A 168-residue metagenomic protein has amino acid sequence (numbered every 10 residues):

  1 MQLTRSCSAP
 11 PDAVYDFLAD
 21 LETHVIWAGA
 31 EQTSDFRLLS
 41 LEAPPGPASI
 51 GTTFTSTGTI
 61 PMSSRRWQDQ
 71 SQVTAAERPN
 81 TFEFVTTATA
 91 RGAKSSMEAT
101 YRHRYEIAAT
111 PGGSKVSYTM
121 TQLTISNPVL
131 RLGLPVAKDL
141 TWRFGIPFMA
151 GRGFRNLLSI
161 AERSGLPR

Functional and structural regions predicted by a protein language model:
M1-I50: Hydrophobic ligand-binding cavity/cleft-lining segments
M1-T4, P11-D12, T53, Q68 (+3 more regions): Intrinsic-disorder/low-complexity, polar/charged segments enriched in Ser/Thr/Lys/Arg/Asp/Glu/Gln
L3-R5, S40, Q68-A75, T100-A109 (+1 more regions): Hydrophobic/aromatic beta-strand elements that line small-molecule binding cavities or substrate pockets in beta-rich
V14-L18, H24, F54, V73 (+3 more regions): Hydrophobic pocket/interface hotspot
G29-Q32, L134, E162: A generic structural signal for secondary-structure junctions that act as hinges or helix/strand caps at the edges
R37-S96, G151-R168: Glycine-rich portal/gate segments that line the openings of hydrophobic small-molecule binding cavities
V85-G151: Beta-strand/loop substructures that line and gate deep hydrophobic ligand-binding cavities in soluble
